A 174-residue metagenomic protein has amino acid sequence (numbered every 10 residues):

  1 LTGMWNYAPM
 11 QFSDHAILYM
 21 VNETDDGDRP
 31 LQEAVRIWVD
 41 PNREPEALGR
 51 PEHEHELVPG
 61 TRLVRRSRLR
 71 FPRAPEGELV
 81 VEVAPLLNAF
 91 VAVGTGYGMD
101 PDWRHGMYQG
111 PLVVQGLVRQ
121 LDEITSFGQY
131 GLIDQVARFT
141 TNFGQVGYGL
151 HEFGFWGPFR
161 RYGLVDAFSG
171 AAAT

Functional and structural regions predicted by a protein language model:
L1-T174: Structured soluble/peripheral alpha/beta segments that form catalytic or ligand/cofactor-binding pockets
